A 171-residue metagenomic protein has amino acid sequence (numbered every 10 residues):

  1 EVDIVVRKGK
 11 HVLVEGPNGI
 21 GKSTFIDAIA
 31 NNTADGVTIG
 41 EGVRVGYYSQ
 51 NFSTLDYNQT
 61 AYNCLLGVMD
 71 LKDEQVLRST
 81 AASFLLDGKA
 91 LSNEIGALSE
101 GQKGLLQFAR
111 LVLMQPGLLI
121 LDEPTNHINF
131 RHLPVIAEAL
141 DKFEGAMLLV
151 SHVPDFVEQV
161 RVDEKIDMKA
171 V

Functional and structural regions predicted by a protein language model:
E1-V171: ABC ATP-binding cassette signature C-motif
